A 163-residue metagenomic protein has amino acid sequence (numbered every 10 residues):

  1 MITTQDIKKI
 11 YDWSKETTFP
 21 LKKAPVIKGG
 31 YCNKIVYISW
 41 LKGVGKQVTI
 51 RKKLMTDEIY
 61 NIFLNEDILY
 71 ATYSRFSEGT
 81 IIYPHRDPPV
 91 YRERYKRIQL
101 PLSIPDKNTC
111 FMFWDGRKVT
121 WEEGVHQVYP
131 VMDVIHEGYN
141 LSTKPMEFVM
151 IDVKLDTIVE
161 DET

Functional and structural regions predicted by a protein language model:
M1-N65: Non-heme Fe(II)/2-oxoglutarate
W13, I38-L41, F76, S103 (+2 more regions): Structured loops at beta-to-helix junctions and adjacent beta-edge loops in soluble globular domains
Y31, Y83-H85, G138: Intrinsically disordered, low-complexity peptide-like regions
I38, A71-Y73, G138, V149: Generic structural hydrophobic/aromatic packing signal, biased to beta-strands
W40, K52, E78, F113-D115 (+1 more regions): Surface-exposed beta-strand edges and flanking loops
D57-P130: Catalytic core of non-heme Fe(II) oxygenases with the double-stranded beta-helix
C110-T163: Catalytic core of Fe(II)/2-oxoglutarate
